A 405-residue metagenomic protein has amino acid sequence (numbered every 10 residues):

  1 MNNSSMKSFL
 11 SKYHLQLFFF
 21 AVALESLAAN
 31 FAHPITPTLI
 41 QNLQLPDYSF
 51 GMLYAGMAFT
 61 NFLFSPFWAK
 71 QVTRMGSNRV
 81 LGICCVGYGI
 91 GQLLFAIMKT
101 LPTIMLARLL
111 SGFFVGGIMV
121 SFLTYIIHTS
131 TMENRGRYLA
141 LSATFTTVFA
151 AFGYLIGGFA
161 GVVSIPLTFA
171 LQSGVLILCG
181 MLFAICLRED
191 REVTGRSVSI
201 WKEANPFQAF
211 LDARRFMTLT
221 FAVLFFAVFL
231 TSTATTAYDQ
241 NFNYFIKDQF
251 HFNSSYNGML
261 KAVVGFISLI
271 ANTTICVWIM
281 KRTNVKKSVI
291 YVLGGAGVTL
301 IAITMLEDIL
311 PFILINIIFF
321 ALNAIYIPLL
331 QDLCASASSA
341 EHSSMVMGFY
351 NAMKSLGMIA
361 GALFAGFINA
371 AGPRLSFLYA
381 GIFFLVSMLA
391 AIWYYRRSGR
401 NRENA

Functional and structural regions predicted by a protein language model:
N2-K12, D190-L224: Juxtamembrane intracellular "pre-TM" segments in multi-pass secondary transporters
F9-A58, V223, S232-Q249, N257-L260: Helix-loop boundary and gating motifs at the non-cytosolic
A58-P66, A150-A151, G265-T273, M358-I359: Residue-level signature of mid-helix packing/kink "hotspots" within the transmembrane helices of 12-pass Major
F64-G76, G161, A271-N284, N369: Helix-to-loop junctions at the C-terminal end of transmembrane segments in multipass secondary transporters
R79-L94, K287-A302: Structural signature of the two symmetry-related core transmembrane helices
G91, P102-L110, L310-I318: Paired small-residue
A107-V148: Cytoplasmic helix-loop-helix junction between adjacent transmembrane helices in 12-TM secondary transporters
A340-A371: A late C-terminal transmembrane helix in Major Facilitator Superfamily
